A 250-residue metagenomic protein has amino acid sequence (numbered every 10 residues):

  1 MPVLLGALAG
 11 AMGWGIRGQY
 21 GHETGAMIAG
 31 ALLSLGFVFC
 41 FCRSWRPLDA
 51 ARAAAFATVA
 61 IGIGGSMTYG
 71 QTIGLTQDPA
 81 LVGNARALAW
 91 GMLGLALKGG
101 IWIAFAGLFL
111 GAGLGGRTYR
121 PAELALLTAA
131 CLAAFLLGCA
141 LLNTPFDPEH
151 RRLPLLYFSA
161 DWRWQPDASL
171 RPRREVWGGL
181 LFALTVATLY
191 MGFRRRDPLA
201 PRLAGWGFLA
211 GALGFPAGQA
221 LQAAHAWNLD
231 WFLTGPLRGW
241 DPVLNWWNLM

Functional and structural regions predicted by a protein language model:
M1-G62, S66-Q71, A96-L124, L136: N-terminal signal-anchor module of multipass membrane proteins
P2-V3, H22-S34, R86-F105, S159-A183 (+1 more regions): Alpha-helical transmembrane segments of polytopic membrane proteins
W45-A53, A87, G91, Y119 (+1 more regions): Membrane-helix interfacial "entry" motifs
F56-T68, L127-N143, L209-G218: Hydrophobic alpha-helical membrane-insertion segments
M67-A80, A140-L155, A220-W231: Membrane-helix interface motif
L81, M92-L184: Membrane-proximal helix-loop-helix units in multi-pass membrane proteins
F182-D197: Alpha-helical transmembrane segments in multipass membrane proteins, preferentially the mid-helix core
R202, W206-M250: Long, internal scaffold/assembly segments composed of regular secondary structure
